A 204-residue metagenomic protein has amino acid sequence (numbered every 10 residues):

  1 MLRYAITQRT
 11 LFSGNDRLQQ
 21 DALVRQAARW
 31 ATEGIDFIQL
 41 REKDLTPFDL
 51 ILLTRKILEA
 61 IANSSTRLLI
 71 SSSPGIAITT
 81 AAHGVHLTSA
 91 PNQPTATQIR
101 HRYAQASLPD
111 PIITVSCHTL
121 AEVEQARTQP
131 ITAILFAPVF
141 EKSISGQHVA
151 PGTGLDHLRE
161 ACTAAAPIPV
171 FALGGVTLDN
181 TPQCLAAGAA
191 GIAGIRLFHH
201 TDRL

Functional and structural regions predicted by a protein language model:
M1-H86, A90-P94, R100, Q105-A133 (+5 more regions): Conserved N-terminal beta1-alpha1 strand-loop-helix module at the mouth
T132-F140: Non-cysteine beta-strand/loop elements that form the S-adenosyl-L-methionine
I144-Q147: Glycine/threonine-rich flexible loop motifs
A150: Residue-level marker of regulatory loop/turn positions in helix-turn-helix DNA-binding domains and in histidine
